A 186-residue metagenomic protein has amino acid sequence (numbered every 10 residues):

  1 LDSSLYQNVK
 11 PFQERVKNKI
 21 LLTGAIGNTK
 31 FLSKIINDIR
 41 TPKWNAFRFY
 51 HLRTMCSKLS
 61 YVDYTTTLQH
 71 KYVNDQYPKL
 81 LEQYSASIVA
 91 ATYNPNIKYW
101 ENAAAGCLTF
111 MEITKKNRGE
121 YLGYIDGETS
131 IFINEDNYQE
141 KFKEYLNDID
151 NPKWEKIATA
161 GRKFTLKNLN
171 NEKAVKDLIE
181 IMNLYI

Functional and structural regions predicted by a protein language model:
L1-E101, L108-L122, E172: Nucleotide-sugar donor-binding catalytic core of glycosyltransferases
L52-S57, P78, K143-L146, R162 (+2 more regions): Non-transmembrane alpha-helical segments in soluble domains of secreted/periplasmic/extracellular proteins
I97, I133-D136, L169: Residue-level signal for the nucleotide or nucleotide-sugar donor/cofactor binding architecture
A105-G106, D126: Short, structured coil segments at secondary-structure junctions
Y121-D126, K176-Y185: Charge-dense, low-complexity polyampholytic segments
D126-I133: A short acidic/histidine/glycine-rich donor-binding loop in glycosyltransferase catalytic cores
N134-K153: C-terminal "capping" alpha-helix adjacent to the active site of nucleotide-linked donor transferases in cell-envelope
N151-M182: A charged, aromatic-enriched C-terminal amphipathic alpha-helix characteristic of glycosyltransferases across folds
